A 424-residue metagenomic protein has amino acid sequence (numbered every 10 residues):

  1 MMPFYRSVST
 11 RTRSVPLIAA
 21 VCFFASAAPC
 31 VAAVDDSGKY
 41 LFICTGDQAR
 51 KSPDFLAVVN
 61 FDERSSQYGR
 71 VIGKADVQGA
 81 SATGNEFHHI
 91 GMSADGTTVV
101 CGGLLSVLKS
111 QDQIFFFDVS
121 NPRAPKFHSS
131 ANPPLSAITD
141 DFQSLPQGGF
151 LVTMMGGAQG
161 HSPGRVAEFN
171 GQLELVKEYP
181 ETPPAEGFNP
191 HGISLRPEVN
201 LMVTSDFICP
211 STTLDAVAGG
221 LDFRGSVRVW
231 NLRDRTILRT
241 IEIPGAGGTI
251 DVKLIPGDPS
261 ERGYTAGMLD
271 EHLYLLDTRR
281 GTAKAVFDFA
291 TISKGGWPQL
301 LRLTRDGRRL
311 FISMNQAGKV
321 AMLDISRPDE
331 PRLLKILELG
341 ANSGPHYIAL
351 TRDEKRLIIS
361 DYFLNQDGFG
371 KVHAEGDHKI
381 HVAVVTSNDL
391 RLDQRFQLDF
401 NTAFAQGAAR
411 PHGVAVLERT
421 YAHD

Functional and structural regions predicted by a protein language model:
D36-G38, I43-R50, C101-D112, V152-G164 (+2 more regions): Short, conserved, GDST-rich strand-edge loop motifs in beta-rich repeat architectures
A57-F61, D112-S120, P163-L173, G219-D234 (+1 more regions): Beta-propeller blade signature
Y68-Q143: Blade-loop segments of beta-propeller domains
V71-S81, R123-N132, L175-P183, T236-E242 (+3 more regions): A short beta-strand motif characteristic of beta-propeller blades
Q78-D95, P134-G148, P184-N200, P244-R262 (+3 more regions): Beta-rich, blade/repeat-based domains predominating in secreted/periplasmic proteins but also intracellular
D112-Q113, V119-P197, I208, T212: Asp-box/WD-like beta-propeller blade repeats and closely related beta-sheet repeat scaffolds
K294-I380: Loop/turn-rich, solvent-exposed surfaces of beta-rich toroidal or solenoidal domains
